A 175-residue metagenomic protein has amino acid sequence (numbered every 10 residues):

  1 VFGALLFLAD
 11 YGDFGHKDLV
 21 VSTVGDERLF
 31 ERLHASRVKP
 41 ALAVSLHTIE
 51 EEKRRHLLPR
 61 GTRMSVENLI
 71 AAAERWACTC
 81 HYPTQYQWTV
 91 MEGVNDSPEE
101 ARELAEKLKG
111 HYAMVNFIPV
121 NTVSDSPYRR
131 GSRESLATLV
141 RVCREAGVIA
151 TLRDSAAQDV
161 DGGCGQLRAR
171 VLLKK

Functional and structural regions predicted by a protein language model:
V1-A146: Conserved AdoMet/S-adenosylmethionine-binding subsite of the radical SAM
E145, S155-K175: Radical SAM enzyme core and accessory elements
A150-L152: Generic structural signal for residues in well-ordered beta-strands
